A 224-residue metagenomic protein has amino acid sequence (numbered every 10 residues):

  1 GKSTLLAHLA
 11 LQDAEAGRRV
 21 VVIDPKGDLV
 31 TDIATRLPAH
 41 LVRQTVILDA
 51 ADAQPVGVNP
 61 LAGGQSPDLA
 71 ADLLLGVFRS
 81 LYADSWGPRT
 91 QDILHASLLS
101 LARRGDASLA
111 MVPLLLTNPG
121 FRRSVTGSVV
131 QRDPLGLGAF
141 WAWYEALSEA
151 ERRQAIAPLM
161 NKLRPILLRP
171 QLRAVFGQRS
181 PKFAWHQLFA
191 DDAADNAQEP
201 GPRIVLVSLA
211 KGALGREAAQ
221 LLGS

Functional and structural regions predicted by a protein language model:
K2: Conserved lysine of the Walker
L5-S224: P-loop NTPase motor domains
